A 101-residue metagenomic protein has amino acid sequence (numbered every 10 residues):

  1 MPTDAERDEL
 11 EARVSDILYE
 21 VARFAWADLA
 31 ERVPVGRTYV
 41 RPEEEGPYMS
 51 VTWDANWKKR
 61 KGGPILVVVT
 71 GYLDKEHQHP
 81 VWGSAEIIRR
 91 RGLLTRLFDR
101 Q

Functional and structural regions predicted by a protein language model:
M1-Q101: Flexible, low-complexity segments enriched in proline/glycine/serine and punctuated by aromatic residues
